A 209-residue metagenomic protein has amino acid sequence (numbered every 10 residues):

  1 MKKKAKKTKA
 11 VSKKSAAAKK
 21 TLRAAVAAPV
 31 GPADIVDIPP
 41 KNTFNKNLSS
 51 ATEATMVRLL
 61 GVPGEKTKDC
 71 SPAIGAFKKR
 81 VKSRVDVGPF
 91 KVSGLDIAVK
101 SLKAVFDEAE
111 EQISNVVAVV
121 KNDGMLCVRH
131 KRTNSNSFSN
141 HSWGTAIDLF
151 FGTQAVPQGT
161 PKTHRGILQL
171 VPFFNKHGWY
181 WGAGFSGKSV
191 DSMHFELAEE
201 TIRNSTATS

Functional and structural regions predicted by a protein language model:
M1-K66, C70, I74-R80, R84 (+3 more regions): Extracellular cell-wall/glycan-interacting regions and their flexible linkers
T43, A76, P89, P172-F173: Intrinsic disorder/low-structure terminal segments
S50, P89-K100, P161-L168: Soluble non-cytosolic domains of exported or imported proteins
T55-V119: Active-site acidic/histidine clusters and adjacent loop/turn architecture that either coordinate catalytic ions
A104-T145: Active-site-adjacent loop/helix surface patches within enzyme catalytic domains that shape the substrate-binding cleft
N134-S209: Catalytic cores and adjacent binding grooves of peptidoglycan-active enzymes
